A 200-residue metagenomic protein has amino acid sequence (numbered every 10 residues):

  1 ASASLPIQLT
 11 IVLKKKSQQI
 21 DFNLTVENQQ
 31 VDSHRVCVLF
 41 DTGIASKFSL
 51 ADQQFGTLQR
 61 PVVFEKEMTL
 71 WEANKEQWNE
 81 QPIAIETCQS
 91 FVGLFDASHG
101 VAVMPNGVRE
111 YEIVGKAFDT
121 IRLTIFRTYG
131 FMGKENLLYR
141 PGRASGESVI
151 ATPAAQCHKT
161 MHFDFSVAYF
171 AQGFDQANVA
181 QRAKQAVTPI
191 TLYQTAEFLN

Functional and structural regions predicted by a protein language model:
A1-N200: C-terminal (or distal) subdomains of carbohydrate-active enzymes
